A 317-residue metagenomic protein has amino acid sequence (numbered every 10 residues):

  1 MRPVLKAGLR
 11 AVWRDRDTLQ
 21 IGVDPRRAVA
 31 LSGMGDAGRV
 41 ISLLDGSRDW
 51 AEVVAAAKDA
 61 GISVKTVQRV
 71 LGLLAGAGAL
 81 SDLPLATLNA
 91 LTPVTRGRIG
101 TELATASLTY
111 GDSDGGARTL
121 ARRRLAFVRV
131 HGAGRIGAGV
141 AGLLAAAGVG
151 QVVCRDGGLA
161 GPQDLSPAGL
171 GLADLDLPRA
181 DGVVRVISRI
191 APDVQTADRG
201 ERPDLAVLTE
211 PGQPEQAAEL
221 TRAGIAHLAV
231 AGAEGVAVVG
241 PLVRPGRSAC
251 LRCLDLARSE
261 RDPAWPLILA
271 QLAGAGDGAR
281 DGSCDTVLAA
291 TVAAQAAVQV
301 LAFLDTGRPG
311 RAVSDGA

Functional and structural regions predicted by a protein language model:
M1-A317: Adenine nucleotide-associated cytosolic modules
